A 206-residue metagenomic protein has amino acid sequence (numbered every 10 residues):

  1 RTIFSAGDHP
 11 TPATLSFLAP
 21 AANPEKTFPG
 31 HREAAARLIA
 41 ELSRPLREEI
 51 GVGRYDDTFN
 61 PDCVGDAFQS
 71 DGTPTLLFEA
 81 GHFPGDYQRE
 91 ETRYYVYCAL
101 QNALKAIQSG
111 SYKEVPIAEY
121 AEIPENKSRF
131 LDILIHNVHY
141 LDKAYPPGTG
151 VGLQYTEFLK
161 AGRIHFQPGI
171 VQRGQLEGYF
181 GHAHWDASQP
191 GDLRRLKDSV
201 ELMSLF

Functional and structural regions predicted by a protein language model:
R1-N23: Active-site microenvironments of hydrolase-like enzyme catalytic domains
L18-F206: C-terminal accessory segments enriched in acidic
